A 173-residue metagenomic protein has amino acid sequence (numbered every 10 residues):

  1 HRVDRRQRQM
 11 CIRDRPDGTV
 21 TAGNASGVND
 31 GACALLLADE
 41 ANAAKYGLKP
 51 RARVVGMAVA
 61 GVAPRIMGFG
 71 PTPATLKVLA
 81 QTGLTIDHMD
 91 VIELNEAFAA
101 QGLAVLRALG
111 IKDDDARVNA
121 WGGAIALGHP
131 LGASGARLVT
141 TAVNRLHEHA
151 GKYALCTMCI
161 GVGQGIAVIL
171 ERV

Functional and structural regions predicted by a protein language model:
H1-I12: Single conserved hydrophobic/aromatic residue that forms the stacking wall/gate of nucleotide- or nucleobase-binding
D17-A34, V55-Q81, L94-N95, A126-R137 (+2 more regions): Active-site pocket-shaping loop/turn-to-helix segments
G27, G31-R51: Channel- or pocket-lining gating/hinge segments that regulate access to a cavity or pore
A43-G47, L76-V91, L109-D113: Phosphate/pyrophosphate-binding loops at sites that engage ATP/ADP/AMP, CoA/4′-phosphopantetheine, polyphosphate
G56-V62, N95-A100, G122-A126, M158-I166 (+1 more regions): Acidic, glycine-rich active-site loops and adjacent beta-strand->loop/helix elements that engage anionic groups
P64-P71, E96-A116, P130-A133, I166-V173: Short glycine/threonine-rich loop-to-helix capping motif typified by GTGT followed within a few residues by an Asp-Pro
I86, A108, D113-N119, A124-A167: Internal helix-turn-beta structural module
